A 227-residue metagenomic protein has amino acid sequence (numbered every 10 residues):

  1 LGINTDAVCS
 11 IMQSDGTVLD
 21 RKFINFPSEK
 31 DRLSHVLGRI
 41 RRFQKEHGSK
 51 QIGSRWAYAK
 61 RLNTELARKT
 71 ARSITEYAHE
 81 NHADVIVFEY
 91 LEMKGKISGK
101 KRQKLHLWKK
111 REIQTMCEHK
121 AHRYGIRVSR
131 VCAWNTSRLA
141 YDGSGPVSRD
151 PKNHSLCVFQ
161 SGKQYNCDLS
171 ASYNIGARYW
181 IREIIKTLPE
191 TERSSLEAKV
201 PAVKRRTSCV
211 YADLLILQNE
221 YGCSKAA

Functional and structural regions predicted by a protein language model:
G2-A227: Positively charged, helix-rich recognition surfaces that bind polyanionic ligands
